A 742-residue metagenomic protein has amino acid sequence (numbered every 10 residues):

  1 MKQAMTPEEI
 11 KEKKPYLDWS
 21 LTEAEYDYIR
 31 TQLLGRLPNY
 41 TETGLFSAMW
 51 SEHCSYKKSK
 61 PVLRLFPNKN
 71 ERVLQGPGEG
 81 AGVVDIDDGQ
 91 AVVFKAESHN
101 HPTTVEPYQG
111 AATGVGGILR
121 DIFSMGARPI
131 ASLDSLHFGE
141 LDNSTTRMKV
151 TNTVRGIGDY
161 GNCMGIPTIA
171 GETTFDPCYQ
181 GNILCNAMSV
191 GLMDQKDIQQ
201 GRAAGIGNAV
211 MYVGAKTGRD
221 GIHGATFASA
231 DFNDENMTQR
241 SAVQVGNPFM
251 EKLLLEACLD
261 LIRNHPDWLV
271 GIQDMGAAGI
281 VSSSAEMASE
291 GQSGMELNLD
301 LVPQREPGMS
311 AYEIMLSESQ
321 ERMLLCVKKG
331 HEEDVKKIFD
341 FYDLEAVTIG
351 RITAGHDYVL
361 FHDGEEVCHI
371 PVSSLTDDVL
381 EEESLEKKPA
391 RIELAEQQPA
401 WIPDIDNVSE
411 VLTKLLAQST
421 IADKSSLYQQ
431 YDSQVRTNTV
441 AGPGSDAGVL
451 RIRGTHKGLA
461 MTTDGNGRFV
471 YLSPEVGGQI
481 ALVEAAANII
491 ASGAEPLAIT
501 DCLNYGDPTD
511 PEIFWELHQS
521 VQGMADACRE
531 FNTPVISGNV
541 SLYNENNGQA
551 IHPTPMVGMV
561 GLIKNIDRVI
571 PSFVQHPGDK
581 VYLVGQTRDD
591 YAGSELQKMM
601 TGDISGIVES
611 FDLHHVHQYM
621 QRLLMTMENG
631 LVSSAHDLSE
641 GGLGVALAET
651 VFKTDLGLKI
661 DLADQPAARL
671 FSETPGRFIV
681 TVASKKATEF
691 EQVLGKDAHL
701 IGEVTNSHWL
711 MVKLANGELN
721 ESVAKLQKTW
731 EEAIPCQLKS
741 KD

Functional and structural regions predicted by a protein language model:
K2-Q3, P7-W19, E23-Y26, Q32 (+12 more regions): Glycine-/charge-enriched secondary-structure boundary and capping motifs
M5, P15-N233, D260, T420 (+3 more regions): Long, structured ligand/cofactor-binding scaffold of large enzymes
K11, H99-T104, F138-E140, T238-Q244 (+9 more regions): Glycine- and acidic
N68, R72-Q75, L253-S289, L297-P307 (+3 more regions): Accessory "access/gating" subregions that flank catalytic or transport cores
V92-F94, P102-T104, K196-I198, V213 (+11 more regions): Short helix/loop capping segments that flank catalytic or ligand/cofactor-binding pockets
Q109-T113, A204, A209-Y212, K216-P248 (+6 more regions): Extended active-site and interfacial segments that coordinate phosphate-rich ligands in large catalytic machineries
I206, L394-A395, K457, V574-K580: ATP-dependent carboxylate/acyl-activation modules
H552, K564-D567: Extended repeat-based interaction scaffolds and adjacent low-complexity, acidic/S/T/P-biased segments that form broad
